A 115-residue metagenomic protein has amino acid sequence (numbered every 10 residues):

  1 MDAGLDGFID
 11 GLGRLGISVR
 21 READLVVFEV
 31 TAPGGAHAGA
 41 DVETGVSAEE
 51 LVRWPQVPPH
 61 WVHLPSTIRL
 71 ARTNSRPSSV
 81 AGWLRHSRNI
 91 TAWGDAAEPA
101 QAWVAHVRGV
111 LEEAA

Functional and structural regions predicted by a protein language model:
M1-D41, R53-A115: UBC/E2-like fold recognition across ubiquitin and ubiquitin-like conjugation systems, capturing catalytically active
